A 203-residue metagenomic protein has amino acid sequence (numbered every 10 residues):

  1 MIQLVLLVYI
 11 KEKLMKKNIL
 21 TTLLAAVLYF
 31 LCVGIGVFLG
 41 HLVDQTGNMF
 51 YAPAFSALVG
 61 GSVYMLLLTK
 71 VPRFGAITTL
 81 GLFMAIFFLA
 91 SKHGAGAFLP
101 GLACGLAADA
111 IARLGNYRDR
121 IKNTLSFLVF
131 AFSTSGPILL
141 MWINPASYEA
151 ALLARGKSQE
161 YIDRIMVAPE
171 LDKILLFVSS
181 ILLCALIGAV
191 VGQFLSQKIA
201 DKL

Functional and structural regions predicted by a protein language model:
L4: Cationic, low-complexity basic patches in intrinsically disordered or flexible, solvent-exposed regions
L7-H41, A150-L176, Q197, D201-K202: Membrane topogenic helices and adjacent juxtamembrane segments
M15-T79: Hydrophobic transmembrane alpha-helices
A26-V37, A57, G61-M65, L89 (+5 more regions): Transmembrane alpha-helical segments of multi-pass membrane transport proteins and ion-pumping complexes
V37-L42, M49, M84-A112: Interfacial aromatic-anchored transmembrane helix boundaries in multi-pass membrane proteins
M49, S126-K198: Membrane-embedded alpha-helical hairpins and interfacial helices in multi-pass inner-membrane proteins
A76-A85, K122-S133: Central hydrophobic cores of alpha-helical transmembrane segments in multi-pass integral membrane proteins
G101-A131: Cytoplasmic juxtamembrane interface segments
